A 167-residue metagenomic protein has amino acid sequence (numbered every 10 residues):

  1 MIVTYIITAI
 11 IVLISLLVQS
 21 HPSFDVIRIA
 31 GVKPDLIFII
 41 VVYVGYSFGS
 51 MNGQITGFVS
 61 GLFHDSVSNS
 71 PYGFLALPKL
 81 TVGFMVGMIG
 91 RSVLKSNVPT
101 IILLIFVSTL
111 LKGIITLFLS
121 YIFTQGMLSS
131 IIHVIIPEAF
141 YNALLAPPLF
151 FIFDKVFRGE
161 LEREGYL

Functional and structural regions predicted by a protein language model:
M1-L167: Terminal, non-globular segments
